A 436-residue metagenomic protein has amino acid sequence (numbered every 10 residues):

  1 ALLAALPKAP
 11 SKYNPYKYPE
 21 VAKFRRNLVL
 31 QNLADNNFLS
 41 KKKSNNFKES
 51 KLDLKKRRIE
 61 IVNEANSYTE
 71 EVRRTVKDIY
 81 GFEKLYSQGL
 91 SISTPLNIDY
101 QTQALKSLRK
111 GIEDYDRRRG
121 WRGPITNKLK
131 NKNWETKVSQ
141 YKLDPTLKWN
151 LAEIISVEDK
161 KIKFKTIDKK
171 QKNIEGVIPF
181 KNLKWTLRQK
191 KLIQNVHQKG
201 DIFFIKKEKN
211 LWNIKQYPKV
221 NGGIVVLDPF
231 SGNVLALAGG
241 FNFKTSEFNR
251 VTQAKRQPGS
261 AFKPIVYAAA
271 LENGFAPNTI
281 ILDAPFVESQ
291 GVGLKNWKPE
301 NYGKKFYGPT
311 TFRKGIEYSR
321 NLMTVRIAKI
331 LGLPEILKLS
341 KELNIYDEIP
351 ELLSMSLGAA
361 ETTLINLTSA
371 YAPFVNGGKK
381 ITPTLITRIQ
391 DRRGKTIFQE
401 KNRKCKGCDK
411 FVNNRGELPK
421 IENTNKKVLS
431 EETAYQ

Functional and structural regions predicted by a protein language model:
A1-A9, R73-R74, V226-F241, L271-F275 (+6 more regions): Glycine-rich, acidic and aromatic/proline-enriched surface loops and short helix-turn segments that act as binding
A1-I167, I327, P334-L337, K341-E342 (+3 more regions): Non-catalytic, structured segments within soluble enzyme domains
K17, A238, K244, T252 (+5 more regions): Primarily short, surface-exposed interaction patches in extracytoplasmic proteins
L33, A104, D159, S231-G232 (+3 more regions): Active-site SXXK
R58-E64, F230, F275-I336, K380 (+1 more regions): Conserved catalytic neighborhood of penicillin-recognizing serine enzymes
T69-K84, L90, G222-Q257, A268-A269 (+3 more regions): Active-site beta-strand/loop architecture of penicillin-binding DD-peptidases
T94, I98-Q101, L105-S107, E135 (+6 more regions): A penicillin-recognizing enzyme superfamily signal
L187-Q194, Y217-G222, T245-I265, N278-A284 (+1 more regions): Short active-site loop at a secondary-structure junction that contains or immediately precedes the catalytic residue(s)
